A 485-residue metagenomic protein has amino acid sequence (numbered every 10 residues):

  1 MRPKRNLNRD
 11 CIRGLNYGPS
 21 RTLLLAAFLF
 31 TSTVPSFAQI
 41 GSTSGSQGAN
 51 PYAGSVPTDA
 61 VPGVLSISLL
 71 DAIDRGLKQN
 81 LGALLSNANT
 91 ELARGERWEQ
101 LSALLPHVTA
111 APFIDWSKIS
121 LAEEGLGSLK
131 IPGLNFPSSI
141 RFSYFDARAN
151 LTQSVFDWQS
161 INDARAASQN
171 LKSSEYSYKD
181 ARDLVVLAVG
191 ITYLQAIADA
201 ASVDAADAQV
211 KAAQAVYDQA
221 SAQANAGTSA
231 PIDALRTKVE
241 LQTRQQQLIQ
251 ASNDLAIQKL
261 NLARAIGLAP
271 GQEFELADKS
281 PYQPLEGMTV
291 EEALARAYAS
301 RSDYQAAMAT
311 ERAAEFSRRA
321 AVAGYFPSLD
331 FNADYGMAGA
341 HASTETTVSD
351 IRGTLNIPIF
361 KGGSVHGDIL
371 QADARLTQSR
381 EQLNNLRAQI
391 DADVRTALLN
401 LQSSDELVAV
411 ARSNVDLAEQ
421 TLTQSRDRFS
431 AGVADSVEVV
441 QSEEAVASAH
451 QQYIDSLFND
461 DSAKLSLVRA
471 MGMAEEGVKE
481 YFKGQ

Functional and structural regions predicted by a protein language model:
M1-G18: N-terminal secretory signal peptides that target proteins for export/translocation
R2-K4, F37-S42, S46, V61 (+2 more regions): Acidic, low-complexity, intrinsically disordered peripheral segments
P3, R182-R296, N400, S404 (+2 more regions): Periplasmic alpha-helical coiled-coil/stalk elements that build and connect Gram-negative outer-membrane
S20-T33: Bacterial N-terminal signal peptides
Q39-F113, I119, P270, A277-E311 (+4 more regions): Bacterial Sec-pathway N-terminal export signals of envelope proteins
S66-S68, H107-D180, T289-E292, S300 (+2 more regions): Small/polar-residue-enriched beta-strand and adjacent coil segments characteristic of outer-membrane beta-barrel
G76-L77, K130-N135, S229, D233-E240 (+2 more regions): Amphipathic alpha-helical coiled-coil scaffold segments and their short linker/junction regions
L85-Q100, A181, V185-A205, A215-D218 (+6 more regions): Amphipathic alpha-helical coiled-coil segments
